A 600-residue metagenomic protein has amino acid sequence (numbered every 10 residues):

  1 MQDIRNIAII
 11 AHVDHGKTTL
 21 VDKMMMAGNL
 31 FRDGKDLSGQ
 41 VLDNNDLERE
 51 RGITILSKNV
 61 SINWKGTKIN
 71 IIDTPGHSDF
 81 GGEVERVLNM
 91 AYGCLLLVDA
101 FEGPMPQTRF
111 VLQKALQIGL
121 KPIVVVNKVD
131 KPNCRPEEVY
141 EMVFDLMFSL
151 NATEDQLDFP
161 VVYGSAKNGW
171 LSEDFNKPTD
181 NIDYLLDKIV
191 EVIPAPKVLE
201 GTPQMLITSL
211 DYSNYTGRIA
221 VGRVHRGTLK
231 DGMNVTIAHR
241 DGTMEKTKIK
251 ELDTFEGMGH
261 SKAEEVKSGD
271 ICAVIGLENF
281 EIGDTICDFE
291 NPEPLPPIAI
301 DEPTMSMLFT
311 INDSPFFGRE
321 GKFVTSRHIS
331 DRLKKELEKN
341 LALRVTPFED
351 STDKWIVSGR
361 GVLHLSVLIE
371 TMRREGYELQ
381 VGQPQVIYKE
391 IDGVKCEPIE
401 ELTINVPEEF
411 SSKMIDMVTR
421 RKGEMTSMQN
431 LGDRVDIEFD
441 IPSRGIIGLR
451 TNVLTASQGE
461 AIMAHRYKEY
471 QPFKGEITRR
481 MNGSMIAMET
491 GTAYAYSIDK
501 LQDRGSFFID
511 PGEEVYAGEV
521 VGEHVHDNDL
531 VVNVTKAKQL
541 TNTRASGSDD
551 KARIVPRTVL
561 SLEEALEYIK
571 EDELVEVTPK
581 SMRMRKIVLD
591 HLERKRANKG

Functional and structural regions predicted by a protein language model:
M1-P104, M142, L210-S213: P-loop NTPase switch module centered on the Walker A-proximal segment
Q2-T19, A91, F101-Q113, G119-K121 (+15 more regions): Conserved structured catalytic cores and adjacent interaction surfaces of nucleotide-binding/hydrolyzing enzymes
D14, L20, G52, I71-D73 (+18 more regions): Residue-level signature of catalytic and energy-coupling elements of molecular machines, predominantly ATP/GTP-dependent
D36-L42, L150-V162, P196-L206, G242-F255 (+8 more regions): Interdomain boundary/hinge elements
K121, K131-E191: Canonical P-loop GTPase G-domain recognition
Q204-M307, F317-R319, N482, G491-T541 (+2 more regions): Conserved nucleotide-binding/hydrolysis modules and their immediate coupling elements across P-loop/ASCE NTPase motors
S314-L337, V555: A short, contiguous, amphipathic alpha-helix enriched in charged residues
R583, L589-G600: Acidic, low-complexity intrinsically disordered tails
